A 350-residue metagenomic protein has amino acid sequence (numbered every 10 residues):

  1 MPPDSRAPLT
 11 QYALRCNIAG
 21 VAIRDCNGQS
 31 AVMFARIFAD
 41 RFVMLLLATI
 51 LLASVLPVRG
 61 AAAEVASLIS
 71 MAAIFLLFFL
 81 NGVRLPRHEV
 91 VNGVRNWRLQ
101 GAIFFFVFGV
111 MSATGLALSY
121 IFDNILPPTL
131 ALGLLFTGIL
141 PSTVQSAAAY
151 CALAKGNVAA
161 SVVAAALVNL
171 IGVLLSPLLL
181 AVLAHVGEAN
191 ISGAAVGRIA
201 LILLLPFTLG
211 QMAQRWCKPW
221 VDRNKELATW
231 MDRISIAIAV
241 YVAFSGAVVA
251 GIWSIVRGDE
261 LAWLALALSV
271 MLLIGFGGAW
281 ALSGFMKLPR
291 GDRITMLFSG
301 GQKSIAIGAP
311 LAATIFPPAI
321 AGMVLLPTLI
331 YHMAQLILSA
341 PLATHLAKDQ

Functional and structural regions predicted by a protein language model:
N17, C26-I125, A181, H185-P289 (+1 more regions): Structural signature of multi-pass alpha-helical membrane transport proteins
N92, A147-N157, S254, A281-G284 (+2 more regions): Helix-loop junctions at the membrane interface of multi-pass solute transporters
W97-F104, I125-I139, G156-A166, L261-A265 (+2 more regions): The feature identifies polytopic integral membrane transport proteins across all domains of life
F106-T114, I139-V144, A160-A181, A200-L204 (+2 more regions): Membrane-embedded alpha-helical segments of transport systems, primarily multispan ion/solute transporters
S119-L174, L180, A184-A195: Membrane-interface helix-loop-helix junctions at boundaries between adjacent transmembrane segments
K225-M231, L288-S304, G308-L311: Helix-helix packing/entry segments at the starts of transmembrane helices
I252-G258, L311-L329: Extracellular/periplasmic helix-loop-helix junctions in multi-pass membrane proteins
